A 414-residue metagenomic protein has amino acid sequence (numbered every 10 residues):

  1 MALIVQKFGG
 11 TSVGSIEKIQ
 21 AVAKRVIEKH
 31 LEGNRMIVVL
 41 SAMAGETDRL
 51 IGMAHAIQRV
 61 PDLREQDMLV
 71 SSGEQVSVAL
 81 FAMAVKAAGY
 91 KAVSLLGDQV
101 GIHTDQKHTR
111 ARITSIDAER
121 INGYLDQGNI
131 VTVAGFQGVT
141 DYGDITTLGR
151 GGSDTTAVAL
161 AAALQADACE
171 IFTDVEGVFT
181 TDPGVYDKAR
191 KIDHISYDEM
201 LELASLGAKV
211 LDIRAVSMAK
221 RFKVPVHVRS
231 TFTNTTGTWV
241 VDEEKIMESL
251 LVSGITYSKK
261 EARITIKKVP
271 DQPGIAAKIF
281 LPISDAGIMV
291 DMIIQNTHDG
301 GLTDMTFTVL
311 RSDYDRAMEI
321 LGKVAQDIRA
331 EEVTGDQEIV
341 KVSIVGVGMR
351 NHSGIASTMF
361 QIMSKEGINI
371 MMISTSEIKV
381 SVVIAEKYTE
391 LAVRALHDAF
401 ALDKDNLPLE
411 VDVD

Functional and structural regions predicted by a protein language model:
M1-V216, T308, I384-A385, K404 (+1 more regions): Nucleotide/pyrophosphate-binding catalytic subdomain
E32, A88, F222, A286 (+1 more regions): Conserved dinucleotide-binding and phosphotransfer motif residues
M43, V175-G177, F222-V226, S230-T235 (+4 more regions): Glycine-rich beta-alpha junction loops
H55, R59, Y90, K223-H227 (+2 more regions): Non-catalytic alpha-helical coupling and interface elements of nucleotide-dependent molecular machines and regulators
A168-F172, V226-V228, D291, M372: Short hydrophobic alpha-helical runs that function as membrane-insertion/retention elements
A219: Acidic-aromatic/histidine active-site loop/patch
W239-D414: A conserved regulatory-domain signal marking ACT and ACT-like small-molecule sensing domains and adjacent regulatory
